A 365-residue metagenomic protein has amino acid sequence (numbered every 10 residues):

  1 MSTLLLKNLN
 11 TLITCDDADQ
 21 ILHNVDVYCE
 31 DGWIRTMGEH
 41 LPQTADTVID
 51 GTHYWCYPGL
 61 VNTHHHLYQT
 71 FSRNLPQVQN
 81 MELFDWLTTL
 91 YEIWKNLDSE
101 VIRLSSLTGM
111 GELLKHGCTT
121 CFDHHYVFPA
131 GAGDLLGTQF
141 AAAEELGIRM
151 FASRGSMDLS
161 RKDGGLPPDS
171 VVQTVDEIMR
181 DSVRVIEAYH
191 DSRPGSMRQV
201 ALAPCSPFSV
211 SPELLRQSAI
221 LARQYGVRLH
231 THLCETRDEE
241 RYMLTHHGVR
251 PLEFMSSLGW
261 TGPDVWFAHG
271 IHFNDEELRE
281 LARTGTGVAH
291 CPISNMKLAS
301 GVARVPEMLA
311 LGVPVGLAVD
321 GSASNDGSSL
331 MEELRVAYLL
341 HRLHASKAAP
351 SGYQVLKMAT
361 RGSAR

Functional and structural regions predicted by a protein language model:
M1-Q43, Y54-W55: N-terminal metal-binding scaffold of metallo-dependent hydrolase/deaminase domains
L4-N8, P42-T89, L107, G111-K115 (+1 more regions): Replace "His-x-His-based motif
N8-L12, S106-L113, G287, N295-K297 (+1 more regions): C-terminal helical cap
F71-I102, G131, L159-V175, R237-G262 (+2 more regions): Active-site gating loops and adjacent loop-to-helix segments of metal-dependent hydrolytic enzymes
R73-H124, P129-R149, M179-G195: Alpha-helical scaffold segments that flank or form the walls of functional sites
G131-G270: Metal-coordinating catalytic core of metallo-dependent amide/deamination hydrolases
G147, A222-R228, W260-P263, E280-A289 (+2 more regions): Glycine-enriched alpha-helix->loop->beta-strand junction motifs that scaffold or abut catalytic
S257-D264, P306-R365: His/Asp/Glu-enriched, well-ordered alpha-helical/loop segment that forms or immediately abuts the divalent-metal
